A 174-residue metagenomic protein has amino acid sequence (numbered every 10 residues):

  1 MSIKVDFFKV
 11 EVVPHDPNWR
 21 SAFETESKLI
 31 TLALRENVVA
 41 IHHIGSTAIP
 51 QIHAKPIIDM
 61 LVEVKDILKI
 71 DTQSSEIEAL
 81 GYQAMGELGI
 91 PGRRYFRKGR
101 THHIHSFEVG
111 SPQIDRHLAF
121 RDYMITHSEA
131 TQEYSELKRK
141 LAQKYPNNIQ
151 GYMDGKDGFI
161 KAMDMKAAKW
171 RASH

Functional and structural regions predicted by a protein language model:
M1-H42, K161: Helical scaffold of the NTase/Pol beta-like nucleotidyltransferase catalytic core
F8-V10, P56-M60, R100-H102: Short amphipathic alpha-helical segments
L29-M60, V64-T72: Active-site nucleotide-donor binding segment shared across nucleotidyl transfer reactions
H42-H43, H102-F107, H117: Histidine-centered active-site/metal-ligand motif
T72-G81: Short amphipathic alpha-helices in soluble, non-transmembrane regions that often serve as interface/regulatory elements
Y82-P112: Conserved catalytic core of two-metal-ion nucleotidyltransferases
D115-H174: Catalytic cores of NTP-dependent nucleotidyl/adenyl transfer enzymes across multiple folds
